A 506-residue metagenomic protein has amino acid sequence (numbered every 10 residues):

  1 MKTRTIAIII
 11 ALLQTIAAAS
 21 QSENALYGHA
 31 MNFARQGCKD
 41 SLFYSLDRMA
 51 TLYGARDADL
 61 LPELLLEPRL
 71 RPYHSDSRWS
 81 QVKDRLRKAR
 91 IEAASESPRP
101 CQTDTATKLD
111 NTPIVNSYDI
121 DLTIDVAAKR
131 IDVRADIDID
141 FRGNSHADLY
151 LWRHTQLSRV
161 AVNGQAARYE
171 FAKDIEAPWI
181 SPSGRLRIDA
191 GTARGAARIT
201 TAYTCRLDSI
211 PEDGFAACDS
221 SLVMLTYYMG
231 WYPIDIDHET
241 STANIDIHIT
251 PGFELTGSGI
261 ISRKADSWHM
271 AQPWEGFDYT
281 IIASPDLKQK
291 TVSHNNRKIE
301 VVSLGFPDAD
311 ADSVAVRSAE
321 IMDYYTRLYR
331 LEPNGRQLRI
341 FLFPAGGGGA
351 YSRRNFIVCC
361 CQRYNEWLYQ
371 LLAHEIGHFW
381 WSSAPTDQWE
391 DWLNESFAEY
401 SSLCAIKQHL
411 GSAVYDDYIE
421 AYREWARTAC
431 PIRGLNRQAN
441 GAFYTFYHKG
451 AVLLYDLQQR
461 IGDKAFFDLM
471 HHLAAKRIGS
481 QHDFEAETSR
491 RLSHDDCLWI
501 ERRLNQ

Functional and structural regions predicted by a protein language model:
Q21-D76: Alpha-helical protein-protein interaction modules
D59, F443, G450-Q506: Amphipathic alpha-helical substructures
D84-D132, S158: N-terminal, polar/Ser/Thr-rich
D104, L109, D136-D138, S183-G184 (+1 more regions): Extended, low-hydrophobicity, Ser/Thr/Pro/Gly-biased non-transmembrane segments
I131-R153: Ligand-binding face of N-terminal immunoglobulin V-set domains in extracellular IgSF glycoproteins
D148, H154-D219: A surface-exposed beta-strand-loop module
I245, K288-E390: Juxtacatalytic substrate-recognition/specificity segment
W389-L453, R460, L498-Q506: Acidic/His/Gly-enriched intrinsically disordered linker/tail segments that often contain short helix/coil "MoRF-like"
